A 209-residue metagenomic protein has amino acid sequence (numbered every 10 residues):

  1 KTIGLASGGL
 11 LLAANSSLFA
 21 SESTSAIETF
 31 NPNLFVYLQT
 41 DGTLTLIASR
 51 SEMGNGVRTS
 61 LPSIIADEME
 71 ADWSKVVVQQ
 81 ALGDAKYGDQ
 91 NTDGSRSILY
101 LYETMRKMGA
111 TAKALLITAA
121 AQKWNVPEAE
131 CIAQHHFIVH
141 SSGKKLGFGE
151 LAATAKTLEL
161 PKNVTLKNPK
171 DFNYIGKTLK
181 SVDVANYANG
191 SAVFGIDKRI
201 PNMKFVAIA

Functional and structural regions predicted by a protein language model:
I3-L12, A20-A209: Cofactor-binding beta-sheet edge motifs in enzyme active sites
